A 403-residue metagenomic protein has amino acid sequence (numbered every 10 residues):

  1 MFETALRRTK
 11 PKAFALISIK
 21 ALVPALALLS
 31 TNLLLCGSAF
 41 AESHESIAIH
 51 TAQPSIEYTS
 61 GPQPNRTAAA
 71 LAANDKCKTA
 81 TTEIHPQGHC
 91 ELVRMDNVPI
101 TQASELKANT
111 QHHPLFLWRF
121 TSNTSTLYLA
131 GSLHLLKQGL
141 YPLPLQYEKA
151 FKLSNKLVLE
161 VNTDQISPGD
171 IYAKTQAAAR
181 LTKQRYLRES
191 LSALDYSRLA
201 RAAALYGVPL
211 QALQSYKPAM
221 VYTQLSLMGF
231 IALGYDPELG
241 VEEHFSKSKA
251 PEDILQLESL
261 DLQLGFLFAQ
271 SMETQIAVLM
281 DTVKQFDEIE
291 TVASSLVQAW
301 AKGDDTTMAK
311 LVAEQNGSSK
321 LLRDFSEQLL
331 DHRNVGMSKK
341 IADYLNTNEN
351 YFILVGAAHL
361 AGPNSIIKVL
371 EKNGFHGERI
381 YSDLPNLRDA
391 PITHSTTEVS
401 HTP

Functional and structural regions predicted by a protein language model:
M1-S18: N-terminal secretory signal peptides that target proteins for export/translocation
K20-L34: Bacterial N-terminal signal peptides
C36, F40-L106: Secreted/extracellular ectodomain signature
P54, N65, V98, H134-L136 (+3 more regions): Solvent-exposed loop/turn segments at secondary-structure junctions within structured extracellular/periplasmic domains
A73, Y147, M337-I341: Generic hydrophobic alpha-helical segments
A80-V93, T163, L210-K217, L354: Surface-exposed patches in mature extracellular/periplasmic domains of secreted proteins
A103-F325: Structured, acidic catalytic/metal-binding patches in enzyme active sites
R323-P403: A cross-kingdom marker for long, charged
